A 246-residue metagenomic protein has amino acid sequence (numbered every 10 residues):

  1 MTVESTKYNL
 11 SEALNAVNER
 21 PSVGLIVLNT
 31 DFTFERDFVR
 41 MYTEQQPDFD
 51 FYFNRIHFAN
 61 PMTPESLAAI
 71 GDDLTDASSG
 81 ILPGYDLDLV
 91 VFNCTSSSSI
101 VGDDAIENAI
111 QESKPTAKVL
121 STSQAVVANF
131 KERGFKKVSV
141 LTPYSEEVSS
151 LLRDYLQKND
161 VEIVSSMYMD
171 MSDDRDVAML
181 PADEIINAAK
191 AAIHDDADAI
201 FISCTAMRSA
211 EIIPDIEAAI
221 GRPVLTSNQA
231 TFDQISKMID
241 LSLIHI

Functional and structural regions predicted by a protein language model:
T2-D76, Y144-S149, R153-P181: N-terminal glycine-rich anion-binding loop in soluble enzyme alpha/beta folds
G71-S113, K118-Q124, D198-A210: N-terminal glycine-rich phosphate/adenylate-binding segment common to multiple enzyme folds
D73-I81, P181-H194: A short, acidic, amphipathic alpha-helical segment used as a generic capping/interface helix at domain edges
D73-T75, S79, V119-G134, Q229-S242: Hydrophobic alpha-helical segments within soluble ligand-binding/sensing domains
I106-S113, A117-S172: Conserved beta-alpha
N187-I216, I220, T231-F232: Hydrophobic alpha-helical
I244-I246: Conserved small/polar residues in nucleotide/adenosyl-binding loops
